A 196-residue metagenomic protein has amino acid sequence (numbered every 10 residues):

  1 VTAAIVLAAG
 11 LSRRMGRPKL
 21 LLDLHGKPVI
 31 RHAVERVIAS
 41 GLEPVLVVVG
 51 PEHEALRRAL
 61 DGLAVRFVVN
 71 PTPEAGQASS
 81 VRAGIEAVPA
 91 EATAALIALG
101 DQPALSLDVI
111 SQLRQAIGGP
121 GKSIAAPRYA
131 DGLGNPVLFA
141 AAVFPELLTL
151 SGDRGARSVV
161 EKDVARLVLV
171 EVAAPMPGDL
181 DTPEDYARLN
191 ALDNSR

Functional and structural regions predicted by a protein language model:
V1-L133, A165-V172: Nucleotide and nucleotide-moiety/phosphate-recognizing core
S12, L22, F144-P145, A187: Nucleotide phosphate-binding site architecture
R82-G84, A142-L147: Short beta-strand and adjoining strand-loop segment in the mid-core of the Rossmann-like NAD(P)-dependent dehydrogenase
A92, G134-P145, P183: Conserved nucleotide-sugar donor-binding and metal-coordinating catalytic region shared by glycosyltransferases
A104, L138, D179-L180: Short aromatic/basic micro-patch
G132-G134, F139, G155, P175: A conserved catalytic-core signature of glycosyltransferases
P145, S151-R196: Conserved alpha/beta core of the MobA/IspD/sugar-nucleotide pyrophosphorylase nucleotidyltransferase superfamily
